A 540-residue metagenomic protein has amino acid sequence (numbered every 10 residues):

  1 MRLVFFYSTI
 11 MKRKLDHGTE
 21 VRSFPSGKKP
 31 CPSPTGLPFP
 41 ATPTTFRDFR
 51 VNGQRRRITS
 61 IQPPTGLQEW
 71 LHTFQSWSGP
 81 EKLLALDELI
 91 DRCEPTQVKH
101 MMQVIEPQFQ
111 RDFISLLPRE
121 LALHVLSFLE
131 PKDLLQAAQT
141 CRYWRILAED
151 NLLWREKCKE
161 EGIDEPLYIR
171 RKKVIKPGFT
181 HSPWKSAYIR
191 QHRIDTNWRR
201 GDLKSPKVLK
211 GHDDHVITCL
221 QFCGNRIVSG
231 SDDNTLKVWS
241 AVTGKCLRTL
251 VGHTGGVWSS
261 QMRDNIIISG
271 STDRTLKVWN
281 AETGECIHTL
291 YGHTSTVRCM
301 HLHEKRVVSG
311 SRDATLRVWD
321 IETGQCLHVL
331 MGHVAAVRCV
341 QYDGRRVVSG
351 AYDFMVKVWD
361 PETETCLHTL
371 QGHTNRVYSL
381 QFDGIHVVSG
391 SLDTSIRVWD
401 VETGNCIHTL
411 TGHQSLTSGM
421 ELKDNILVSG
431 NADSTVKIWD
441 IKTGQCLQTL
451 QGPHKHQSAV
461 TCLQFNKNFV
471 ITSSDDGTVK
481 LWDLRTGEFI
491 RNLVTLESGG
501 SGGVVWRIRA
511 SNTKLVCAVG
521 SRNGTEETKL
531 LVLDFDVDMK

Functional and structural regions predicted by a protein language model:
M1-P107, L153, K159-E161: Extended intrinsically disordered, low-complexity segments enriched in serine/proline/acidic residues
V21, K28, T35, R47-R50 (+8 more regions): Intrinsically disordered, low-complexity acidic/Ser/Thr/Pro-rich linker and tail segments in large eukaryotic scaffolds
K204-K207, K245-R248, E285-H288, Q325-H328 (+4 more regions): A structural motif specific to WD40 beta-propellers
K210-I217, V251-V257, Y291-V297, M331-V337 (+4 more regions): WD40/WD-repeat beta-propeller blade N-cap
L220, L236-S240, S260, G270 (+13 more regions): WD40-repeat beta-propellers
G230-D233, G270-D273, G310-D313, G350-D353 (+4 more regions): Conserved strand-to-loop turn within each blade of WD40 beta-propeller repeats
H368, T394-I396, D400-K540: Structured C-terminal portions of repeat-based eukaryotic scaffold domains
